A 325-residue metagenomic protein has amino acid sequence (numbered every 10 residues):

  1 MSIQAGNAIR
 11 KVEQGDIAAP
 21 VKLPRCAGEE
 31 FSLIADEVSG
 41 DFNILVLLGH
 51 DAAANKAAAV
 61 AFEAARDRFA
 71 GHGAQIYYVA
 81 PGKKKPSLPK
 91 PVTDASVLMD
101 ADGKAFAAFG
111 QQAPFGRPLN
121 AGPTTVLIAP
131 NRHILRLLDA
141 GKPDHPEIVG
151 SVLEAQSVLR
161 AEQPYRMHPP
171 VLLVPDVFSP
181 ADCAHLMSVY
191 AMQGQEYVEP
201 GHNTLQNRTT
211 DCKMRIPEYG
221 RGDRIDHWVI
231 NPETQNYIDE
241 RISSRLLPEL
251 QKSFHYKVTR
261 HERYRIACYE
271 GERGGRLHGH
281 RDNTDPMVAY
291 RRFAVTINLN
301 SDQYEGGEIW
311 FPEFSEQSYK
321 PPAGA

Functional and structural regions predicted by a protein language model:
S2-E162: Chalcogenol-based redox active-site neighborhoods
P130, E147-A294, N298-A325: Fe(II)/2-oxoglutarate oxygenase catalytic core
